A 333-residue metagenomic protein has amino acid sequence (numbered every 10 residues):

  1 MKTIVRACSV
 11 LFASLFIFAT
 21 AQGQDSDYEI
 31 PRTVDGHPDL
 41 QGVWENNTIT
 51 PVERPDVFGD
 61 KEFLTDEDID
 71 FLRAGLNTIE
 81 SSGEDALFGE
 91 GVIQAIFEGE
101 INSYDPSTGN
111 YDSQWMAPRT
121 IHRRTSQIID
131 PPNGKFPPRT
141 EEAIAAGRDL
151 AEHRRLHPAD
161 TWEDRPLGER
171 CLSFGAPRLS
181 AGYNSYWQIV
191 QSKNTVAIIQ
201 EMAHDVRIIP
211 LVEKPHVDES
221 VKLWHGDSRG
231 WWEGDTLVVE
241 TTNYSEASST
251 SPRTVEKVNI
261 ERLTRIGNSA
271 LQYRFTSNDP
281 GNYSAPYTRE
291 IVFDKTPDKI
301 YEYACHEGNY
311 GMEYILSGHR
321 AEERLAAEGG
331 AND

Functional and structural regions predicted by a protein language model:
M1-A7: Positively charged n-region of N-terminal signal peptides that target proteins for export
C8-F18: Bacterial N-terminal signal peptides
Q22-D333: PEST-like low-complexity, intrinsically disordered acidic/proline/serine-rich tracts that flank trafficking/processing
